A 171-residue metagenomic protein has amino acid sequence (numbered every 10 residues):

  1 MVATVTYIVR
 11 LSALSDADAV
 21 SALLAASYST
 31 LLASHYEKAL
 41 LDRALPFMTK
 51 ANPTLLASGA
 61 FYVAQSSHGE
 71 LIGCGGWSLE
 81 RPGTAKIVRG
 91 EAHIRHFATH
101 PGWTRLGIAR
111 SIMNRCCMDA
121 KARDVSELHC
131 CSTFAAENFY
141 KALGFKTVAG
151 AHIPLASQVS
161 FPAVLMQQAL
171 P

Functional and structural regions predicted by a protein language model:
Y7, L11-S15, A22-G102, M113-R115 (+1 more regions): Acetyl-CoA-dependent GNAT
L14, T133-F134: Alpha-helix N-cap/helix-start capping motif
G107: Conserved G/P- and acidic residue-centered "switch" motifs that form tight phosphate/ATP-binding loops in soluble
I112, A136-F139: Conserved short alpha-helix immediately C-terminal to the canonical SAM/SAH-binding motif I of Rossmann-like
M113, A120-T133: Conserved GNAT acetyl-CoA-binding A-motif
H129-C131, K146-L165: Conserved catalytic-core motifs of GNAT/GCN5-like acyltransferases
Y140, F145: Conserved active-site tyrosine of GNAT-family acetyltransferases
